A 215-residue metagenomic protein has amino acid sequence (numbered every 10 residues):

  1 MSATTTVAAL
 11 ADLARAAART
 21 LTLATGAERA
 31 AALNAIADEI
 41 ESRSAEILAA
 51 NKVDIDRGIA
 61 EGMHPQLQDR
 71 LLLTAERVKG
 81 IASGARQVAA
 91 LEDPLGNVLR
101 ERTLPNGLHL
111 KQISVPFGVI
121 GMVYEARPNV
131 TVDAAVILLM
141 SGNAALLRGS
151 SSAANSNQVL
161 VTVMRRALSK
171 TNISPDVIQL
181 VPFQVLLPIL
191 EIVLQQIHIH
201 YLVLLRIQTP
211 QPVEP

Functional and structural regions predicted by a protein language model:
M1-H109: N-terminal Rossmann-like NAD(P)+-binding subdomain of aldehyde/semialdehyde dehydrogenases
A8, L110, E125, L204-T209: Hydrophobic residues within membrane-embedded alpha helices
G26, G149-S152, F183-V185: Short, ordered loop/turn segments at secondary-structure junctions
E46, N129, N155, L186-L187: Short alpha-helical
A90, P94-R166, T171, H200: Conserved small-residue-rich beta-alpha loop and adjacent elements that most often cradle the phosphate/pyrophosphate
I173, V177-L194, H198-R206, P210-P215: Conserved NAD(P)+-binding/catalytic subdomain of aldehyde/semialdehyde dehydrogenases
